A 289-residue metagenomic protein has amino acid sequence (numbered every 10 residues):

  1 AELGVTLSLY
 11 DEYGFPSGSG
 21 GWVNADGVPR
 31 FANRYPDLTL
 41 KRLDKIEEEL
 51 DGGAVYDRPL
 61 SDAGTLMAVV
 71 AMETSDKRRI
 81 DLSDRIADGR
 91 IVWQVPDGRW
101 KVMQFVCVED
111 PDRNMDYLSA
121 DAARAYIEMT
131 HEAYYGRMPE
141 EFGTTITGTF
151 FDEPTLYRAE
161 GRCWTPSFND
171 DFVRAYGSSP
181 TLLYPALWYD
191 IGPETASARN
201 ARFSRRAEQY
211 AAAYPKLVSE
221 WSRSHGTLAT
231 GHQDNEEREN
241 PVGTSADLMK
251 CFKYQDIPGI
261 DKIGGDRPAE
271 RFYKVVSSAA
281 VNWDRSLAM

Functional and structural regions predicted by a protein language model:
A1-N200, E208: Mature extracytoplasmic enzyme cores
P16-G21, A213-L217, H225-M289: Hydrophobic targeting/anchoring helices
R113-A120, R124, S204-E208, P241-L248 (+1 more regions): Hydrophobic alpha-helical scaffolding
E132-E141, R205-T230: Conserved, well-ordered alpha-helix/loop/beta-strand core segments that scaffold catalytic motifs
T144-P180, V218, R223-R238, V242 (+1 more regions): Carboxylate/His-rich catalytic cores and anion/metal-binding grooves
